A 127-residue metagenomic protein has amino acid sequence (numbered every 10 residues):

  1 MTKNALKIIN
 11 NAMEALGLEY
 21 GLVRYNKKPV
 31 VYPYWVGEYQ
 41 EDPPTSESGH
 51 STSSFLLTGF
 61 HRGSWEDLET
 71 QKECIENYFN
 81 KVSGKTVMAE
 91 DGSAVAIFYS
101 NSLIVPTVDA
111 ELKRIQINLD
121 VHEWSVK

Functional and structural regions predicted by a protein language model:
M1-E47, V82-G92: Small/polar-rich, solvent-exposed N-terminal microdomains that initiate assembly or binding
M1-K7, L56-L68, K127: Short N-terminal helix-initiation segments at or just after the protein's N-terminus
K27, Q40-D42, R62, H122-V126: Generic structural motif
P44-H50, T107-L112: Short, solvent-exposed beta-strand/turn "edge" segments of beta-rich domains on protein surfaces
G49-W65, K113-W124: Oligomerization/assembly interface segments of phage tail-like spikes and tubes
T52, H61-G84: Extracellular/virion structural assembly segments
N80-K127: Acidic-leaning, charged glycine-interspersed low-complexity segments
